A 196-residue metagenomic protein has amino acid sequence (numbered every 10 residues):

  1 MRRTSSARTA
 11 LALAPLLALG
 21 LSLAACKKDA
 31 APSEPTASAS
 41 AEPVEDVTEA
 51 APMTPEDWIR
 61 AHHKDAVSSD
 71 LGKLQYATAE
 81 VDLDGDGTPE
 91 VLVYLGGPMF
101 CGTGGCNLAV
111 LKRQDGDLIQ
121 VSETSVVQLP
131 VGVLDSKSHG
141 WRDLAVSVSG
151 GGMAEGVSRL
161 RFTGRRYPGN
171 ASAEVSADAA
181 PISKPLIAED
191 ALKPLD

Functional and structural regions predicted by a protein language model:
M1-A24: Sec-dependent bacterial lipoprotein signal peptides
G20-S22, K27-M53, V133-D196: Acidic, small-residue rich beta-repeat scaffolds with periodic aromatic anchors
E42-E56, H62, T103-V121, S158-R166: Beta-propeller blade repeat segments, especially FG-GAP/WD-type strand-to-loop junctions in 6- to 7-bladed propeller
A66-Y76, T124-G132, A179-D190: Repeat-based blade/solenoid architectures
S68-S69, P98-T103, S149-G151: Short consensus segments that form the blades of beta-propeller domains, in both extracellular/periplasmic
L74-T78, V93-G96: N-terminal post-signal-peptidase region of extra-cytosolic proteins
E80-D86, V133-D135: Acidic, divalent-cation-chelating loop motifs in proteins
G85-G96, S138-V148: Acidic/hydrophobic-patterned starts of short beta strands in beta-sheet-rich repeat architectures
